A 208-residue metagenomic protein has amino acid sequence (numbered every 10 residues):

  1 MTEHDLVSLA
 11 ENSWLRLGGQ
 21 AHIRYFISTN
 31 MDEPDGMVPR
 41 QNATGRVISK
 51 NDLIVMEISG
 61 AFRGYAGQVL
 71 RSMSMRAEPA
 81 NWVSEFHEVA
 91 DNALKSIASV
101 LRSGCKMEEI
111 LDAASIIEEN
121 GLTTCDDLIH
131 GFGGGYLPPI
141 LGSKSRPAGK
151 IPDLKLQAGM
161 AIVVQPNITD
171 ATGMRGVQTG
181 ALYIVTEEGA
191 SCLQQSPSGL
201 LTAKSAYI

Functional and structural regions predicted by a protein language model:
M1-I208: Active-site neighborhoods and metal-handling regions in enzymes and metal-associated proteins
